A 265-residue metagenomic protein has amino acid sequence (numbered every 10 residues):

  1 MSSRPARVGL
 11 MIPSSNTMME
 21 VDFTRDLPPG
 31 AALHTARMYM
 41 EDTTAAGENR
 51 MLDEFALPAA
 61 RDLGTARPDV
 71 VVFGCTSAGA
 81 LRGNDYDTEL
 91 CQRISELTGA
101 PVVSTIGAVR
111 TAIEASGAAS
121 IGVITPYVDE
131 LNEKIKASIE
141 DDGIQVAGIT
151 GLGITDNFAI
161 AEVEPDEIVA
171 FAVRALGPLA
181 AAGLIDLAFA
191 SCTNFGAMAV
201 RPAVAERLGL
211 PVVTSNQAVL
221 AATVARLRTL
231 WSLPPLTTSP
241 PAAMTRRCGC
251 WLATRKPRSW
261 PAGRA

Functional and structural regions predicted by a protein language model:
M1-P58, E130-E167, R247: N-terminal glycine-rich anion-binding loop in soluble enzyme alpha/beta folds
F55-R61, E164-A181: A short, acidic, amphipathic alpha-helical segment used as a generic capping/interface helix at domain edges
L57, V102-G117, A218-L230: Hydrophobic alpha-helical segments within soluble ligand-binding/sensing domains
A60-G107: Glycine/small-residue-rich loop that forms an oxyanion/phosphate-binding "nest" at active or ligand-binding sites
D69-G74, G122-I124, L184-C192: Periplasmic-binding protein-like
L90, I94-T155, T237, C250-R255: Conserved beta-alpha
A170-R207, T214, L220: Hydrophobic alpha-helical
V213-S259, G263: C-terminal functional extensions of proteins
